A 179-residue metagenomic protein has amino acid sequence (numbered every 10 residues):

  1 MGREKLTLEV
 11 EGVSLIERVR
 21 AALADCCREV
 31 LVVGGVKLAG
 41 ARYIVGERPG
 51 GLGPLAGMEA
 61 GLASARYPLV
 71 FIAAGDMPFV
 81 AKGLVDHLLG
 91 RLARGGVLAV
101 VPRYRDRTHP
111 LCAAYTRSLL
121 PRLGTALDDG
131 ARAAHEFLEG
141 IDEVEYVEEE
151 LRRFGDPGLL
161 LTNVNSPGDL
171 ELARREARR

Functional and structural regions predicted by a protein language model:
M1-L159, E171-R178: Nucleotide and nucleotide-moiety/phosphate-recognizing core
S166, R178-R179: Long hydrophobic alpha-helical segments typical of transmembrane helices together with their membrane-interfacial
